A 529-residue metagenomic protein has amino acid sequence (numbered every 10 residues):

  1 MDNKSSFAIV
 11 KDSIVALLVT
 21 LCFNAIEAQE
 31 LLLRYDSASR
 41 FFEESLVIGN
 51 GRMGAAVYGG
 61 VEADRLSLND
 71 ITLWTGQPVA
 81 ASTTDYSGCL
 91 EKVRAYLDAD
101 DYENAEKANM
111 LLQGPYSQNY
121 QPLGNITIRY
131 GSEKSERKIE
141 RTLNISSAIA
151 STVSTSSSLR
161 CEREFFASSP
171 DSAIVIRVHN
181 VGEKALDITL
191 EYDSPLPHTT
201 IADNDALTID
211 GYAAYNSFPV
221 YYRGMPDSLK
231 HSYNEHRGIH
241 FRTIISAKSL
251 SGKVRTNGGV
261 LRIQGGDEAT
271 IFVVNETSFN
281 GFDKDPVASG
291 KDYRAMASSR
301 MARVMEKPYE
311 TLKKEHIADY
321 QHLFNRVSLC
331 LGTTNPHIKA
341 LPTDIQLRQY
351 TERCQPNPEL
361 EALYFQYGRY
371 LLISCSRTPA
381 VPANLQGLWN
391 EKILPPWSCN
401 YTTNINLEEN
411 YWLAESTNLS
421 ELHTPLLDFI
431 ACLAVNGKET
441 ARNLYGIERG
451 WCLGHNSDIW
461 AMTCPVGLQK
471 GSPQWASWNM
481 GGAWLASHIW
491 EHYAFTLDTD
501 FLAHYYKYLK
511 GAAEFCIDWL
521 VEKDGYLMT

Functional and structural regions predicted by a protein language model:
M1-Q29: Bacterial Sec-dependent N-terminal signal peptides
Q29-Q474, I489-Y493, T499, Y506 (+2 more regions): Aromatic-residue-lined binding/catalytic grooves and analogous aromatic/hydrophobic interfacial grooves in multimeric
G482: Recognition helix of helix-turn-helix DNA-binding domains
